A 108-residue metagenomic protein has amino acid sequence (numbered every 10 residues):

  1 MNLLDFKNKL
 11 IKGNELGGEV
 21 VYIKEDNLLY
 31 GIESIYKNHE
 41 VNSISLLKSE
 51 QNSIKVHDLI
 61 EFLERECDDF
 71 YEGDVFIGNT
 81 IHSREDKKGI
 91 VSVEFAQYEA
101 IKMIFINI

Functional and structural regions predicted by a protein language model:
M1-G17: Long, hydrophobic N-terminal alpha-helical segment
G13-I108: Detector for the mature cores of small, proteolytically processed and post-translationally modified peptide effectors
